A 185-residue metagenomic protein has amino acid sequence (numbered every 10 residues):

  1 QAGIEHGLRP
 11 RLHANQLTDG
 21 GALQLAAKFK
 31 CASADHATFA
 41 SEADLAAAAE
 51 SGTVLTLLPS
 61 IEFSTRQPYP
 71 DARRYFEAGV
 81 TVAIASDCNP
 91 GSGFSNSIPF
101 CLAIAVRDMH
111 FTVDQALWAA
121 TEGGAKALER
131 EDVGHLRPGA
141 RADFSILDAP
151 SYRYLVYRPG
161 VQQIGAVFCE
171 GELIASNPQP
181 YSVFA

Functional and structural regions predicted by a protein language model:
Q1-G20: Metal-dependent enolase-superfamily TIM-barrel catalytic cores that perform enediolate-based chemistry
A2-I4, P70, S145: Short, electropositive alpha-helical surface patch
R9, D19-H135, P159, I174: Active-site-adjacent C-terminal substructures of enzyme catalytic domains
L12, I84-S86, A142, L147: Active-site flanking residues adjacent to catalytic metal/cofactor-binding acidic residues
A120, R141-A185: C-terminal cap of metal-dependent C-N hydrolases
